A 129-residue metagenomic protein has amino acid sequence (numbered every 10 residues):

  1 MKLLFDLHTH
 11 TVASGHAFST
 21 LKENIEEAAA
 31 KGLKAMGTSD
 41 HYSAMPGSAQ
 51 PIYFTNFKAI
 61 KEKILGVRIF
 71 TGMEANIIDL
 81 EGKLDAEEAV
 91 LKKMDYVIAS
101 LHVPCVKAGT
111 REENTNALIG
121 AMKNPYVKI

Functional and structural regions predicted by a protein language model:
M1, K34-A35, P46-G47, G120: Extended recognition/assembly regions associated with phosphoester-bond processing machinery
L4-S14, T38-H41: Histidine-centered catalytic micro-motifs
H16-T20, T110-E113: Glycine-rich anion/phosphate-binding loops
L21-E27: Basic, amphipathic juxtamembrane/active-site segments that coordinate anionic phosphate or diphosphate groups
N24, S39, F57: Aromatic/hydrophobic pocket-lining residues that form π-stacking "cages" and hydrophobic walls in ligand
E27-L33: A short, Lys/Arg-enriched amphipathic alpha-helix followed by its capping loop at the start of a domain
A29, G47-I129: Extended substrate/RNA-proximal surfaces in nucleic-acid metabolism proteins
K34-A35, S39, K128: Short acidic/polar active-site loop segments enriched in Thr and Asp
